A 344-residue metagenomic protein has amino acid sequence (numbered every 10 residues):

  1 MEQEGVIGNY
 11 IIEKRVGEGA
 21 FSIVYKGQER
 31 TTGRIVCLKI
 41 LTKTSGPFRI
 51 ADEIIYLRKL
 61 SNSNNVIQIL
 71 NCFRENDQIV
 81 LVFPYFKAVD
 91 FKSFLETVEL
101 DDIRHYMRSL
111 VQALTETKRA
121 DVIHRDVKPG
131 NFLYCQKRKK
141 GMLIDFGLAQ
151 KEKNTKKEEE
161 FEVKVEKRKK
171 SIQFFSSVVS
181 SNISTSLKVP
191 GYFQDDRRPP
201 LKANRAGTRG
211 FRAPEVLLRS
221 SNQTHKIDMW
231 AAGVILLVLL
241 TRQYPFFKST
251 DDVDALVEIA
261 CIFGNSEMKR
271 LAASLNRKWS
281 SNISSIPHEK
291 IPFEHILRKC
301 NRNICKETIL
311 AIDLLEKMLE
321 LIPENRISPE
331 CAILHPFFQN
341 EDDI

Functional and structural regions predicted by a protein language model:
I23: Conserved N-lobe ATP-binding subsite of Hanks-type protein kinase domains, especially the beta3 VAIK lysine
I40-S61: Conserved N-lobe beta3->alphaC-helix segment of eukaryotic protein kinase catalytic domains
N62-N71: Conserved HxN/HPN-centered segment at the entrance to the catalytic loop of eukaryotic protein kinase-like domains
N76-V89: Conserved short submotifs of the Hanks-type protein kinase catalytic core that shape the nucleotide-binding pocket
Y106-M107: Activation segment signature within eukaryotic-like protein kinase domains
K118-Y134: Catalytic-loop of the protein kinase fold
K153, C305, E324-I344: Regulatory extensions flanking the kinase catalytic core
G191-F193, R197-P199, N265-E316: C-terminal lobe substrate-recognition/regulatory segment of protein kinase catalytic domains
